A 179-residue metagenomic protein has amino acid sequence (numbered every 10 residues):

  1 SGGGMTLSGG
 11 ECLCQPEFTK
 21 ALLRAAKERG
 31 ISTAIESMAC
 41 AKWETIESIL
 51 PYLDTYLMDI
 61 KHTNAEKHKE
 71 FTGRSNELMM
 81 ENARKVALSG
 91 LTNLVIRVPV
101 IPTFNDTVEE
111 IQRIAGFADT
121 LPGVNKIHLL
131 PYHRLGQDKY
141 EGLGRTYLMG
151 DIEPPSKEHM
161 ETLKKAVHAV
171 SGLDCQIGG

Functional and structural regions predicted by a protein language model:
S1-L135, E141-G142: Conserved AdoMet/S-adenosylmethionine-binding subsite of the radical SAM
I31, R145, G172-L173: Short aromatic/hydrophobic-glycine micro-motifs
D54-T55, T146, P155: Short alpha-helix boundary/capping motifs
E141-G150: Short glycine/proline- and charge-enriched loop/turn segments that cap or connect secondary-structure elements
M149-H159: Short, flexible active-site recognition loops that position polar ligands and cofactors
K157-G179: A cross-taxonomic marker for long C-terminal extensions/tails that follow the last structured domain
